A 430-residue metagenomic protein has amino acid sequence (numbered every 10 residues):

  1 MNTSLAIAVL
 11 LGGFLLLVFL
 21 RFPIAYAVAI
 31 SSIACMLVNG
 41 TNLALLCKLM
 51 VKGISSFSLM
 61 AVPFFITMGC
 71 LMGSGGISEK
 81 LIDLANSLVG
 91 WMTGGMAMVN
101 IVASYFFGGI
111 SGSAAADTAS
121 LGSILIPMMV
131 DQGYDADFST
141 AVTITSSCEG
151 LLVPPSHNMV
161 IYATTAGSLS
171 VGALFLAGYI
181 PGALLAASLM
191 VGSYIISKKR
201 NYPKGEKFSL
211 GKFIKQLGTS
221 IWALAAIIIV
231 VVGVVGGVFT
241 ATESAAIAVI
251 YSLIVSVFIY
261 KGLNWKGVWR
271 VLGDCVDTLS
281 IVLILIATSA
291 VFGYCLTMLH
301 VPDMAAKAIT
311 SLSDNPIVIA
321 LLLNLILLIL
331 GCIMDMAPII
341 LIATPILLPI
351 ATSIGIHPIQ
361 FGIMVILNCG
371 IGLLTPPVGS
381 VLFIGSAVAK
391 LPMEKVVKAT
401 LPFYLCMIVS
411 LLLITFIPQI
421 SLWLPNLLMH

Functional and structural regions predicted by a protein language model:
M1-H430: Alpha-helical transmembrane segments of multi-pass membrane transport proteins
